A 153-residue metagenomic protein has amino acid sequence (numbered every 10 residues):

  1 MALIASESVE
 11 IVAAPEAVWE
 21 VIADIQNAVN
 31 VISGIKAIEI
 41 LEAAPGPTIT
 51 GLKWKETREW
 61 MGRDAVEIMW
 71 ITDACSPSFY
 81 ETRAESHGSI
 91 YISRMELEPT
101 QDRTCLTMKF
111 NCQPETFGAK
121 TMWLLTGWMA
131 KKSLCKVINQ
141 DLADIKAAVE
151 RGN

Functional and structural regions predicted by a protein language model:
M1-A44, I49, D144, N153: Hydrophobic ligand-binding cavity/cleft-lining segments
L3, A13, E56, T82 (+1 more regions): Residue-level detector of alpha-helix boundaries and kinks
S6-S8, V66-I68, I92-R94: Well-ordered beta-strand positions in beta-sheet-rich domains
I11, R58, F110-C112: Hydrophobic beta-strand positions in extracellular immunoglobulin-like domains
V12, A74-S76, T100: Structural motif
E39-S89, C105, Q140-N153: Glycine-rich portal/gate segments that line the openings of hydrophobic small-molecule binding cavities
E85-K136, Q140, I145-A147: Beta-strand/loop substructures that line and gate deep hydrophobic ligand-binding cavities in soluble
